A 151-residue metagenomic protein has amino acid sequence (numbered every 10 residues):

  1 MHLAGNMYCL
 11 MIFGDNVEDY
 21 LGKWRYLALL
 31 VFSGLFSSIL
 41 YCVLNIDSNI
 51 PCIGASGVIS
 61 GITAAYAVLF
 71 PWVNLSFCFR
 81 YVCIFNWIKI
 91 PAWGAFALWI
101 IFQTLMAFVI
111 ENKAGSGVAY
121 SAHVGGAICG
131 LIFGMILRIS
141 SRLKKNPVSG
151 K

Functional and structural regions predicted by a protein language model:
M1-K151: A detector for small-residue-rich transmembrane helices and their helix-helix packing motifs
